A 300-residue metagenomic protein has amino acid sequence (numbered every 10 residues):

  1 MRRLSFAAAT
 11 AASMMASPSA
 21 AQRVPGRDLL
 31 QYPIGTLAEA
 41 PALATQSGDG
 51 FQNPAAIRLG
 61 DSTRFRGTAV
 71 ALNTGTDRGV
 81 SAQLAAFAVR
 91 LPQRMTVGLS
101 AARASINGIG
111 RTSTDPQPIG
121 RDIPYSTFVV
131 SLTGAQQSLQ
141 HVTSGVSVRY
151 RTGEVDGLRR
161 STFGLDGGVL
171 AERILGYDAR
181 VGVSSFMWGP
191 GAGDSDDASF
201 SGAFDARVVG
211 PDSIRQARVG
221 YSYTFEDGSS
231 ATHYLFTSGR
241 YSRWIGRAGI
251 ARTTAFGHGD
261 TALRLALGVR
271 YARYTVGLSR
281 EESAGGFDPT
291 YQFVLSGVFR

Functional and structural regions predicted by a protein language model:
M1-A7: Bacterial N-terminal signal peptides that target proteins for export
A7-M14: Bacterial N-terminal signal peptides
P18-R94, L295-R300: N-terminal, post-signal peptide beta-strand-biased segments of exported outer-membrane/organellar beta-barrel and other
A42, N73-G75, F87, P118-D122 (+6 more regions): Outer-membrane beta-barrel proteins
A56-T63, L91-T96, Q137-V142, E172-R180 (+3 more regions): Short loop/turn motifs that connect adjacent beta-strands in outer-membrane beta-barrel proteins
S81, M95-V97, S105-P124, D156-L158 (+1 more regions): Flexible, solvent-exposed loop segments that connect beta-strands
R121-R173: Hydrophobic alpha-helical segments and helix pairs
R180-S185, A192-R300: Outer membrane beta-barrel transmembrane domains
